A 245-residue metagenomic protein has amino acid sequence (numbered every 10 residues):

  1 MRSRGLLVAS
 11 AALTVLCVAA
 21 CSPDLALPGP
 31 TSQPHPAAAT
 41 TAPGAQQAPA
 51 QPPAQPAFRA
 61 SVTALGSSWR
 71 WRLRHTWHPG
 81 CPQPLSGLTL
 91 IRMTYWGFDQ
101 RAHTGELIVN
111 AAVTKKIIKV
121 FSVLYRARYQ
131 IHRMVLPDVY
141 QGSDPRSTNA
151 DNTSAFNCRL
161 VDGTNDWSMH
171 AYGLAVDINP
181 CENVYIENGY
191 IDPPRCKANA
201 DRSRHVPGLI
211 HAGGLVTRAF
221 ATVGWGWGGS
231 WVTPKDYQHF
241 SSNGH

Functional and structural regions predicted by a protein language model:
M1-L13: N-terminal export and membrane-targeting signals
L7, V18-R74: N-terminal low-complexity, Pro/Thr-rich disordered segments that flank secretion/membrane-targeting signals
V18-S22, G80-P82, N157: Sequence contexts marking disulfide-bonded cysteines in secreted/extracellular proteins
P52, L107-K115, V206-G214: Soluble non-cytosolic domains of exported or imported proteins
L73-P79, A102-A111, L160-G163: N-terminal post-signal-peptidase region of extra-cytosolic proteins
Q83-T148: Active-site acidic/histidine clusters and adjacent loop/turn architecture that either coordinate catalytic ions
Q130, M134-Y172, Y185: Active-site-adjacent loop/helix surface patches within enzyme catalytic domains that shape the substrate-binding cleft
L160-W167, Y172-H245: Catalytic cores and adjacent binding grooves of peptidoglycan-active enzymes
